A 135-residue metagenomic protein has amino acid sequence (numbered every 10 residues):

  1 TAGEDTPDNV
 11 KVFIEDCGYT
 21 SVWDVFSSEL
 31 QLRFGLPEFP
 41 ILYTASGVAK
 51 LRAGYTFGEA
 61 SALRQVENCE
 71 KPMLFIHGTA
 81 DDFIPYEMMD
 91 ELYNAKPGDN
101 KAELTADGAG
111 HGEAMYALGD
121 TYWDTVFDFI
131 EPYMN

Functional and structural regions predicted by a protein language model:
A2-Y55: Hydrolase active-site cap/lid region
F13, E103-L104: Hydrophobic/aromatic anchor residues within beta-strands of the central parallel beta-sheet of Rossmann-like
A49-Q65, K71: Active-site nucleophile elbow and catalytic-triad environment of alpha/beta-hydrolase enzymes
A62, K71, P85-N94: Short alpha-helix in the alpha/beta-hydrolase fold that links the catalytic acid
N68-E70, F75-H77, D81: Short beta-strand/loop motif that positions the catalytic acidic residue of the alpha/beta-hydrolase fold
T79-I84, G112-E113: Acidic catalytic loop of the alpha/beta-hydrolase fold
A106-A114: Histidine-bearing beta->alpha loop at or near hydrolase active sites
Y116-N135: Catalytic active-site module of serine/aspartate enzymes centered on a nucleophile-bearing elbow/loop
